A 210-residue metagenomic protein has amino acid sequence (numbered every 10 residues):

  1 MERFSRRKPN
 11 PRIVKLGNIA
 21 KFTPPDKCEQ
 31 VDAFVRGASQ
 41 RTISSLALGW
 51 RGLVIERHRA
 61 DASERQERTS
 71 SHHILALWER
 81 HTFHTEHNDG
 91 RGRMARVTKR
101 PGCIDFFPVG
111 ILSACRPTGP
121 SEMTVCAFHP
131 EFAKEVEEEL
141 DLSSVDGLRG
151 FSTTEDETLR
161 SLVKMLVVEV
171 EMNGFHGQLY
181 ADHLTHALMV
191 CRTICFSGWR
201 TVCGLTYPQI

Functional and structural regions predicted by a protein language model:
M1-S71, S152: N-terminal low-complexity or simple alpha-helical regulatory segments that function as activation/interaction modules
R41-L148, N173-G174, Q178: N-terminal regulatory/effector-sensing and dimerization cores that precede helix-turn-helix DNA-binding domains
S144-E157, V170-Y180, M189-I210: Short, Lys/Arg-enriched, Trp-marked, Pro/Gly-tolerant hinge/linker segments that flank
D156-K164: Amphipathic alpha-helical repeat elements characteristic of tetratricopeptide repeat
